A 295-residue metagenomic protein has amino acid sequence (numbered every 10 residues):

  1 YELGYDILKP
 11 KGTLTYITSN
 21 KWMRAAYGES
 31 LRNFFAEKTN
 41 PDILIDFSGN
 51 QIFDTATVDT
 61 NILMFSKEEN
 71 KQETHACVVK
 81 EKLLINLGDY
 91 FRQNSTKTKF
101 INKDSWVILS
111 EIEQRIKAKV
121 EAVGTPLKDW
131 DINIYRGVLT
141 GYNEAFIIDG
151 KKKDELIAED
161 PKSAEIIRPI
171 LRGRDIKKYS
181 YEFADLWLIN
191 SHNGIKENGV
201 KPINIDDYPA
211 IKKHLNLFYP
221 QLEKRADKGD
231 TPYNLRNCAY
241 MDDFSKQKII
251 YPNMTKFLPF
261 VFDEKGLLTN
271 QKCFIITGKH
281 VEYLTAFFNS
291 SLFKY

Functional and structural regions predicted by a protein language model:
Y1-I157, P161, N198, V261-C273 (+1 more regions): Signature of N6-adenine DNA methyltransferases within the class I
K21-M23, N70, D175-K178, G194 (+3 more regions): Short, solvent-exposed loop/turn segments at secondary-structure junctions
F35-A36, R172, N216, F288-N289: Alpha-helix boundary recognition
P41, Q221, F293-K294: A general structural signal for well-ordered secondary-structure junctions
E111-I275: Polyanion-binding catalytic cores of nucleic-acid enzymes and NTP/SAM-utilizing transferases
K272, S291-Y295: Glycine-anchored helix-breaking recognition loops at helix->coil/strand junctions
